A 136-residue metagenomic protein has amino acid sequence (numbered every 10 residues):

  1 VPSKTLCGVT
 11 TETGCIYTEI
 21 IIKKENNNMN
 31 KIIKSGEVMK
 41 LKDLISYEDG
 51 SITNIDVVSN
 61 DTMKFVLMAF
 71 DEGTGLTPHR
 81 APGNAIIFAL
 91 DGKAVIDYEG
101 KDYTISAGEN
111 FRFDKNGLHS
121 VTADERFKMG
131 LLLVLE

Functional and structural regions predicted by a protein language model:
C7-V9, L76-P78, I96-D97, F113 (+1 more regions): Short beta-strand His + acidic residue motifs that chelate non-heme Fe in jelly-roll/DSBH and cupin folds
G8-T10, G14-T62: A short, N-terminal "cap"/entry segment at the start of jelly-roll beta-barrel domains of the cupin/DSBH fold
E12-Y17, K115-E136: Ligand-binding loop in jelly-roll beta-barrel domains
S51, K64-R80: Conserved short histidine dyad/triad with adjacent acidic residue
G83-V95: Glycine- and acidic-residue-biased ligand/ion/polar-headgroup-sensing regions
L90-D91, S106-A107, E125: A cytosolic small-molecule/anion-sensing beta-strand core signal
G100-D114: Short acidic-glycine-tyrosine-enriched beta hairpin
